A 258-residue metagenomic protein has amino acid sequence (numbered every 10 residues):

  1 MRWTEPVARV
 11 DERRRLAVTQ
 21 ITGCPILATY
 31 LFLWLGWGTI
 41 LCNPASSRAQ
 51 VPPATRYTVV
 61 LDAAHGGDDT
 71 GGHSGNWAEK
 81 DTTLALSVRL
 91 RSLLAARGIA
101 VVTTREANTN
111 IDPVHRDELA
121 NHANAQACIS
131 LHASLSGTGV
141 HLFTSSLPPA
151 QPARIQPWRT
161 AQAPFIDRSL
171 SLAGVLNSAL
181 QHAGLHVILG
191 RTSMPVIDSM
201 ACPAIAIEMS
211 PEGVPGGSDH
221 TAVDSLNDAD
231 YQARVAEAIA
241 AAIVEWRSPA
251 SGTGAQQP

Functional and structural regions predicted by a protein language model:
M1-I21: N-terminal secretory signal peptides that target proteins for export/translocation
C24-I40: Bacterial N-terminal signal peptides
C42-A49: Boundary at the C-terminal end of the N-terminal hydrophobic targeting segment
V51-P52, D81-P258: Active-site-proximal helix/loop segments of hydrolytic enzymes
R56-V59, V140: Nucleotide donor/acceptor-binding cores
V60-A63, E208-M209: Non-cysteine beta-strand/loop elements that form the S-adenosyl-L-methionine
A63-G75, N177, S218-D219, V223: Glycine-rich N-terminal loop/short-helix segment of MobA-like nucleotidyltransferase
G71-A85: Glycine- and acidic-residue-enriched helix-capping/strand-helix junction motifs
